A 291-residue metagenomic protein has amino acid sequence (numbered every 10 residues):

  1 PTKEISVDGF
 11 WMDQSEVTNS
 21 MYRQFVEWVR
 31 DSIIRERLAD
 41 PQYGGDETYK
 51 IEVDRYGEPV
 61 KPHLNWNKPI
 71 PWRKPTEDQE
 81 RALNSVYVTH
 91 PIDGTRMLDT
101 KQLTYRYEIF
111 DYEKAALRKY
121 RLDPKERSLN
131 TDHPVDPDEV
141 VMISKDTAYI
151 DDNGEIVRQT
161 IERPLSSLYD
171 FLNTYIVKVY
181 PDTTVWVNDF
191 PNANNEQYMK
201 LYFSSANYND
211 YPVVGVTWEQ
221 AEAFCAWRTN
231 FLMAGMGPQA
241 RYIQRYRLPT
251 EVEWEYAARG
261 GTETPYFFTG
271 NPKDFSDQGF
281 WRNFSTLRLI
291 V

Functional and structural regions predicted by a protein language model:
P1, P134, E155, P164-V291: Functional-site microenvironments in short loops/helix caps that host divalent-cation chemistry
S6-D8: N-terminal post-signal-peptidase region of extra-cytosolic proteins
W11-S15, F25, D31, R35 (+3 more regions): Conserved hydrophobic ligand-interaction patch in extracellular adhesion modules
T18: Acidic-aromatic/histidine active-site loop/patch
M21: Conserved tryptophan-centered aromatic signature that marks the ligand-binding surface of SH3 and related Trp-rich
S32, S85, G94, T100 (+7 more regions): Coil residues (strongly favoring Ser/Thr
I51, V86, L98, Y105-Y107 (+7 more regions): Hydrophobic transmembrane signal anchors and adjacent membrane-proximal interface regions, especially in viral
